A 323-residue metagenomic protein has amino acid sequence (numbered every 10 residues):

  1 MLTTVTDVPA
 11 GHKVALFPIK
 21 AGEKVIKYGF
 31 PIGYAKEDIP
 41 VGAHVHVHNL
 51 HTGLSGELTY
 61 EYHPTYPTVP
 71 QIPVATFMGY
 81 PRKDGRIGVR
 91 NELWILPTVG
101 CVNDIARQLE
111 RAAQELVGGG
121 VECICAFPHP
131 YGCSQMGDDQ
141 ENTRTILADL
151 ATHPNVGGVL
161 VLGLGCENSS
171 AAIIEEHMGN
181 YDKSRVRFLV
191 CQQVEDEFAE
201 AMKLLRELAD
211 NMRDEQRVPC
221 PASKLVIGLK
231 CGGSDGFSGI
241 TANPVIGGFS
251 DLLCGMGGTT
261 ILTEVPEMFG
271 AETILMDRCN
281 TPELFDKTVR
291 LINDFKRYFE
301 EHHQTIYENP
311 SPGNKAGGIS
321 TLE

Functional and structural regions predicted by a protein language model:
M1-E323: Metallocofactor- and cofactor-centric catalytic cores in central/energy metabolism, strongly enriched
